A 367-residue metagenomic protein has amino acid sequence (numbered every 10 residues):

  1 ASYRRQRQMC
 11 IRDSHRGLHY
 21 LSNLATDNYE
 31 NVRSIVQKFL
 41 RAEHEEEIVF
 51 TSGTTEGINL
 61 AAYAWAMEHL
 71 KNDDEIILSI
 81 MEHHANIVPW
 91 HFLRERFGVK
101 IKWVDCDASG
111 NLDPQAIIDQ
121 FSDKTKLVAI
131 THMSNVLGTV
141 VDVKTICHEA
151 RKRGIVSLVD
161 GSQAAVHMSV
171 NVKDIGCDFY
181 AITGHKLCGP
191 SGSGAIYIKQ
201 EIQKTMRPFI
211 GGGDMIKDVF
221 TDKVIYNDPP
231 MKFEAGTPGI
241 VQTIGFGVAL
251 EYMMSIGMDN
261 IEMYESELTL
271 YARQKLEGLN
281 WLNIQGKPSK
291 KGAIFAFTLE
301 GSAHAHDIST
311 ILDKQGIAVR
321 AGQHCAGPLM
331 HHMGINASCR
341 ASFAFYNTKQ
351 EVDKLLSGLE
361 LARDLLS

Functional and structural regions predicted by a protein language model:
R5-Q8, R12-S367: Pyridoxal 5′-phosphate
